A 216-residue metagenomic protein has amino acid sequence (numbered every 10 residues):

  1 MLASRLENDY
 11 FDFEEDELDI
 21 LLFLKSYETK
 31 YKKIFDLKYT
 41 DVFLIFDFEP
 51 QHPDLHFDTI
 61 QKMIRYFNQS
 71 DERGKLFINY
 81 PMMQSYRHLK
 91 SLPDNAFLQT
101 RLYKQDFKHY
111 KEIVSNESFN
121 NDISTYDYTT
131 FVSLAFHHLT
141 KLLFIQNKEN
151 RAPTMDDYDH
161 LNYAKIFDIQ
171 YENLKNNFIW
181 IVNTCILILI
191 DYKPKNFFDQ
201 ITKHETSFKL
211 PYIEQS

Functional and structural regions predicted by a protein language model:
L2-E15, L21-S216: C-terminal accessory helical subdomains adjacent to catalytic cores in phosphodiester- and nucleotide-handling enzymes
